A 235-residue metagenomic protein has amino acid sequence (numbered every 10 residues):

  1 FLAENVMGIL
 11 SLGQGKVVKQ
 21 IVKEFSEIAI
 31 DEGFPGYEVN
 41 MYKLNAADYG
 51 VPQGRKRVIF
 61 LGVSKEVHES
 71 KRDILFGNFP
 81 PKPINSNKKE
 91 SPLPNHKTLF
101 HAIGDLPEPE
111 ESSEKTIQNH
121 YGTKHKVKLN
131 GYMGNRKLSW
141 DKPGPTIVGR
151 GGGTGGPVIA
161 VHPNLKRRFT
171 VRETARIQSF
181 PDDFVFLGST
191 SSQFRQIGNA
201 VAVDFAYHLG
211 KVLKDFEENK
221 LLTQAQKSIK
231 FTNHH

Functional and structural regions predicted by a protein language model:
L2-S139: Class I S-adenosyl-L-methionine
E108-H235: C-terminal target-recognition/interaction regions appended to catalytic cores
